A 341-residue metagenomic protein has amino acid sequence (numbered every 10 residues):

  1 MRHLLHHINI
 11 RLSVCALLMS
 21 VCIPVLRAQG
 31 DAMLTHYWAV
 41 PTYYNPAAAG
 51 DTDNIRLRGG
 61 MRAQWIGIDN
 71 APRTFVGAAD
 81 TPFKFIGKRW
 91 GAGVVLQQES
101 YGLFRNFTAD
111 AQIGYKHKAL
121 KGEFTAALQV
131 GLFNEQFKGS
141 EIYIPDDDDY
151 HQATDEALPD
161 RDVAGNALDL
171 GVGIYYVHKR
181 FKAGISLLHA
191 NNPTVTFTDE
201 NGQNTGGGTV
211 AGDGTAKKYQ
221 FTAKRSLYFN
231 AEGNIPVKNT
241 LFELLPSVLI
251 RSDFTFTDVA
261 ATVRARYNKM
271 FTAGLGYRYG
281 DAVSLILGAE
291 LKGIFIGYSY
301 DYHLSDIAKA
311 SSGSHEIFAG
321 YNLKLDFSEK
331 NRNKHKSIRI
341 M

Functional and structural regions predicted by a protein language model:
R2-V14: Bacterial N-terminal signal peptides that target proteins for export
I23-A28: Sec/Tat signal peptide C-region and signal peptidase I cleavage site
Q29-M341: Subset of outer-membrane beta-barrel
